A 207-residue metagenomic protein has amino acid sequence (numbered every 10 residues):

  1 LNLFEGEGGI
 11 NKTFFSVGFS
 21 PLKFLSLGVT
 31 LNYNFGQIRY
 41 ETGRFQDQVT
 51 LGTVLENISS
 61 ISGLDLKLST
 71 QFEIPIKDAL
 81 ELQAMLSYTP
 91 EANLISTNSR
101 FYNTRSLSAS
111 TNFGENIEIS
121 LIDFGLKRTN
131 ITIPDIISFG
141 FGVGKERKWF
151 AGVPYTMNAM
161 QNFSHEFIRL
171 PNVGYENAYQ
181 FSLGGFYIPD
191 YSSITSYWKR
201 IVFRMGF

Functional and structural regions predicted by a protein language model:
L1-F207: Outer-membrane beta-barrel porins/channels
